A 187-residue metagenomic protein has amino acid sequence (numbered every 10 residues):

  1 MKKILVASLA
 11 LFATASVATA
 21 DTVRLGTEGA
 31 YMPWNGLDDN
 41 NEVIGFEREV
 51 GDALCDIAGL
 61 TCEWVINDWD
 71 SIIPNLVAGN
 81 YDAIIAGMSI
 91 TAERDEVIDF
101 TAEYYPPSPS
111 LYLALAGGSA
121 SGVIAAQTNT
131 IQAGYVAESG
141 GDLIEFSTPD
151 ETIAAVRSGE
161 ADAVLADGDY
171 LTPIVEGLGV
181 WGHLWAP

Functional and structural regions predicted by a protein language model:
K2-S8: Sec-dependent signal peptide recognition, specifically the positively charged N-region followed immediately by
T14-A20: Sec/Tat signal peptide C-region and signal peptidase I cleavage site
D21-G87: Extracytoplasmic small-molecule ligand-binding "clamshell" domains of the periplasmic binding protein/Venus flytrap
V23-G29, I98-A120: Hydrophobic/proline-rich hinge and linker segments of small-molecule sensing/allosteric domains, predominantly
N40, D52, D56-I66, S121 (+2 more regions): A local structural motif
R48-E49, E63-P74, N129, I144-S158 (+1 more regions): Short helix-initiation/N-cap motifs at beta->coil->alpha
S71-P74, M88-V97, D162-P187: A ligand-binding cleft/hinge motif common to bilobed small-molecule-binding domains
I124-S139, G168: Secondary-structure junction motif
